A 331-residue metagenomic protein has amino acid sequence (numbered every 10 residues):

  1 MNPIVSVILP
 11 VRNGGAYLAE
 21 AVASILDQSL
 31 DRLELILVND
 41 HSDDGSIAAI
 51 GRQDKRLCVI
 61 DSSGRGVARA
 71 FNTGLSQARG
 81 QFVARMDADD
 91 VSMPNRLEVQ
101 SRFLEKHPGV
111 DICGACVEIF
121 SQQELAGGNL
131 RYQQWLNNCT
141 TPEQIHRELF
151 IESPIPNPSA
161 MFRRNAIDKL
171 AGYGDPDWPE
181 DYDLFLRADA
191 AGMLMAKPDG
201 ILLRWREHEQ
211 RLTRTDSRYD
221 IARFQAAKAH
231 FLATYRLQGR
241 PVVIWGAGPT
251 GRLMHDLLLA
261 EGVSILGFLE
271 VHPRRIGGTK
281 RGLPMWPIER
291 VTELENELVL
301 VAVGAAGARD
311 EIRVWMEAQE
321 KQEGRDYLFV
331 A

Functional and structural regions predicted by a protein language model:
M1-S24: N-proximal low-complexity "stem/linker" segments adjacent to membrane-targeting elements
A23-R32: Short, acidic, metal-binding catalytic loop of nucleotide-sugar glycosyltransferases
N39-A48, D87: A conserved acidic beta->alpha catalytic loop
S62-A78, V99: Glycine-rich, basic loop-to-helix element that forms the pyrophosphate-binding segment of sugar-nucleotide handling
V67, V99-A166: Flexible acidic/His/Gly-enriched loops in nucleotide-sugar-dependent glycosyltransferase catalytic domains
V83: Short aromatic/hydrophobic "clamp" motif used to bind/position activated sugar donors
F150, D181, P198, R204-A331: Hydrophobic, well-ordered beta-alpha structural blocks that scaffold small-molecule cofactor pockets
D177-L184: Acidic donor-binding loop at a coil-to-helix junction in glycosyltransferase catalytic cores that engages
